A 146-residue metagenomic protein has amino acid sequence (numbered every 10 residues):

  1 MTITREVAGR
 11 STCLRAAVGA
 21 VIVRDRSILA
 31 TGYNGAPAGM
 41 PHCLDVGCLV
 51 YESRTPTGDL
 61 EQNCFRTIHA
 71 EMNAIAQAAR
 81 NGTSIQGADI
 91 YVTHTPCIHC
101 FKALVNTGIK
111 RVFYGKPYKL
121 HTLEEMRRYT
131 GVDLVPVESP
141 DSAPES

Functional and structural regions predicted by a protein language model:
M1-S146: Zinc-dependent deaminase catalytic domain
